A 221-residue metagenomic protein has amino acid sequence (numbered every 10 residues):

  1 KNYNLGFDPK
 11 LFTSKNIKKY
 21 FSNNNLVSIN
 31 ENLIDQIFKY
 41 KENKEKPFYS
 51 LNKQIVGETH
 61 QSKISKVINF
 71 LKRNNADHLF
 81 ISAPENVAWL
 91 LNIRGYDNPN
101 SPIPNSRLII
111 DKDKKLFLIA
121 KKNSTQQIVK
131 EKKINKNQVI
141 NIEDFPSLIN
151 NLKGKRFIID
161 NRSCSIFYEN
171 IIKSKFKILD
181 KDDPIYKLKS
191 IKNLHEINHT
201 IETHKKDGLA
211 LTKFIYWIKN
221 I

Functional and structural regions predicted by a protein language model:
K1-I221: Active-site neighborhoods and metal-handling regions in enzymes and metal-associated proteins
